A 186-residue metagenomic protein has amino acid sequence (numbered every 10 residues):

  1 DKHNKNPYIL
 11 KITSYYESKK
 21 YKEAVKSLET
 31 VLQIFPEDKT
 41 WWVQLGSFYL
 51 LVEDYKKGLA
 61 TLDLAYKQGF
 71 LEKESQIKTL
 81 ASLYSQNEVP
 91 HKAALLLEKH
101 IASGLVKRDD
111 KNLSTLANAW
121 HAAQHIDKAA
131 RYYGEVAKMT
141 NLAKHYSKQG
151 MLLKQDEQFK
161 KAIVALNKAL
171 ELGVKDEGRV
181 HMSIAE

Functional and structural regions predicted by a protein language model:
D1-E186: Alpha-solenoid helical repeat scaffolds
